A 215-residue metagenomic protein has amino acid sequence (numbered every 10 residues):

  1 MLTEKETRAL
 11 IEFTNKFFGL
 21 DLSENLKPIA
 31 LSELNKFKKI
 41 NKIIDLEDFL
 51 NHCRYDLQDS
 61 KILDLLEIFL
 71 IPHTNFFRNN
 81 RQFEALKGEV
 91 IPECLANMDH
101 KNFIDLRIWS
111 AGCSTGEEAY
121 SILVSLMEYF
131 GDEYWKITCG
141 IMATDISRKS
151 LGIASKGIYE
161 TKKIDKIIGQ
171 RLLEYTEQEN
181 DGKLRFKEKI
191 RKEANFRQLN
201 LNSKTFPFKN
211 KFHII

Functional and structural regions predicted by a protein language model:
M1-W109: Conserved AdoMet
N35, L123, M127, G152-S155: Class I S-adenosyl-L-methionine
K36, P92, E128, R148 (+1 more regions): Active-site micro-motifs of SAM-dependent methyltransferase domains
E84, Y120, G152: Alpha-helical elements of the RecA-like P-loop NTPase motor core of helicases
V90, L126-F130, I158: Active-site catalytic pocket residues across diverse enzymes, especially alpha/beta-hydrolases
F103-S121, G140-M142: Conserved class I S-adenosyl-L-methionine
A111, D132-I214: Extended basic-aromatic, gly/pro-enriched interface segments that bind polyanionic ligands
T115-Y134: Conserved SAM-binding loop of SAM-dependent methyltransferases across substrates and taxa, primarily the Class I
